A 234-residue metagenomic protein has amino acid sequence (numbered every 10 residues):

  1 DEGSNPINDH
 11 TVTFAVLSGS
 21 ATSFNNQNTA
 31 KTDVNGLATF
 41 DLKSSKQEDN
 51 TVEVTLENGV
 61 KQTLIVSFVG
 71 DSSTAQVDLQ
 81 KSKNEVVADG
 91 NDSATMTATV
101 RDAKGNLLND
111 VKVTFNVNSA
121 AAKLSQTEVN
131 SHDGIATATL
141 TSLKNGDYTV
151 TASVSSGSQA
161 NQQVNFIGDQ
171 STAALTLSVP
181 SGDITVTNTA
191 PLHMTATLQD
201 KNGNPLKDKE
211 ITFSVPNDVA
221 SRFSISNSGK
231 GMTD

Functional and structural regions predicted by a protein language model:
D1-D234: The feature marks long extracellular or luminal low-complexity segments
